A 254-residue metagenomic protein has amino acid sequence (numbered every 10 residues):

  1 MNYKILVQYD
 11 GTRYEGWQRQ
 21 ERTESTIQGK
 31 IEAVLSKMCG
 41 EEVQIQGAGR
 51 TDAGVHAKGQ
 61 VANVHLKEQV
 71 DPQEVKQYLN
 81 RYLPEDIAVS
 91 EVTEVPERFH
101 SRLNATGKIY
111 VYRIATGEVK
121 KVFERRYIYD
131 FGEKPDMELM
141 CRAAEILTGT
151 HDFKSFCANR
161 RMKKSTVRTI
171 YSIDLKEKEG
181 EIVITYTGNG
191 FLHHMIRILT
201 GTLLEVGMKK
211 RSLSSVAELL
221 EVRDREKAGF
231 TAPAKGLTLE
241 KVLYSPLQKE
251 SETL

Functional and structural regions predicted by a protein language model:
M1-L254: Structured-RNA-binding interfaces characteristic of tRNA pseudouridine synthases
